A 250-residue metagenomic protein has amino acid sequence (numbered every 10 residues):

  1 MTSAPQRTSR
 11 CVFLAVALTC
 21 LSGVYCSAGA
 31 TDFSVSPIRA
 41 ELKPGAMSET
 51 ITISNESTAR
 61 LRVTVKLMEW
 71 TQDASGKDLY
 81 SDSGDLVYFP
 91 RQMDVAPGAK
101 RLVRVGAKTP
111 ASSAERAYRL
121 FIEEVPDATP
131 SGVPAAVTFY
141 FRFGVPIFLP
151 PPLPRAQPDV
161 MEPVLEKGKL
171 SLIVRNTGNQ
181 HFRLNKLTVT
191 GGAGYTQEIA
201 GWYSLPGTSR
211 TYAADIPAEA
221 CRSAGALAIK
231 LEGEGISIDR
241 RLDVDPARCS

Functional and structural regions predicted by a protein language model:
F13-V24: Bacterial N-terminal signal peptides
G29-E56, Q92, L153-L165, G201-Y203: Beta-sheet-dominated interaction scaffolds and their linkers
P44-T50, R101, E115-Y118, E166-L170: Short, solvent-exposed loop/turn segments enriched in Ser/Thr/Gly
I53-S57, L172-G178: Asparagine-centered strand-capping/turn motif at beta-strand->loop junctions
A59-L67, D159, H181-L187: Short, hydrophobic/aromatic beta-strand segments
E69-S83, D127-T129, T190-E198: Short aromatic-acidic-glycine turn motif
D78-A111, G194-C221: Intrinsically disordered, low-complexity Pro/Gly/Ser/Thr-rich segments with frequent PxxP/GP/PP motifs and embedded
K108-P154, E219-S250: Terminal connector regions
